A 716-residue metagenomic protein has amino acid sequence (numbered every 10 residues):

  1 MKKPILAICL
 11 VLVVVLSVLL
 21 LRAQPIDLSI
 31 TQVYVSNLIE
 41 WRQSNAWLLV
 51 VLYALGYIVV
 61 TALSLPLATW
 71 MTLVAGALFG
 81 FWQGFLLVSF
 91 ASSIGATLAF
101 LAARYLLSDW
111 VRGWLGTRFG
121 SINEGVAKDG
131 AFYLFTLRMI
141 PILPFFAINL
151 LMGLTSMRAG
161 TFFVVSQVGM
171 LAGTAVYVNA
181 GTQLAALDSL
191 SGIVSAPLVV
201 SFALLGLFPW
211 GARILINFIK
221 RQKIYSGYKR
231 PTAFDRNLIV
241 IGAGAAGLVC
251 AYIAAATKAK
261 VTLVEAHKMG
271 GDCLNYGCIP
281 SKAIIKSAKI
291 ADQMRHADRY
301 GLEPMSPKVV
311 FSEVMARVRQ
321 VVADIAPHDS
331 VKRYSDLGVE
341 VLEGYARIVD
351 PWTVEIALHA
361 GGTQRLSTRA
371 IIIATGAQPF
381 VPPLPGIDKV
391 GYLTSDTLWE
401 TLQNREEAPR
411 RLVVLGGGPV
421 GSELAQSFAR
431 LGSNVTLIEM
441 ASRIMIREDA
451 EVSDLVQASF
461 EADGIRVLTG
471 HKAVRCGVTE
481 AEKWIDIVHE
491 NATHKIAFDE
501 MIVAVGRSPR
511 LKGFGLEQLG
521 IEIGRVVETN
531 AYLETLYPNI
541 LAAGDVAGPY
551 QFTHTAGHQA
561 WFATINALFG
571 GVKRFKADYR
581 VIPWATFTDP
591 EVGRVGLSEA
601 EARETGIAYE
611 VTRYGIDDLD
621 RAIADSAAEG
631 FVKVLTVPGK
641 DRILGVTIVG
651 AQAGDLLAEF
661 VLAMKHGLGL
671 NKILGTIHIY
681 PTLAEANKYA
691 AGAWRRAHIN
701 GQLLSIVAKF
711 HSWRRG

Functional and structural regions predicted by a protein language model:
K2-A7, L16-G56, S89, S93-N149 (+4 more regions): Membrane-interfacial helix-loop-helix
R236-L263, G421-R430: N-terminal Rossmann-like FAD-binding beta1-loop-alpha1 element of flavoenzymes
I241-A243, A255-H267, I279, A283-S287 (+3 more regions): Flexible, glycine-rich terminal cap/loop adjacent to redox cofactors in electron-transfer oxidoreductases
C278, T375-N434, I438, E517-L536: Glycine-rich dinucleotide-binding loop and its adjacent helix/turn
S281-R319, K576-A577: Glycine-rich active-site loop/strand segments that organize a redox cofactor
P304-M305, A323, E340-E343, R347-G361 (+5 more regions): A Rossmann-like FAD-binding core segment of flavoenzymes
Q320-P327, V331, E400, A408-V413 (+3 more regions): Rossmann-like dinucleotide-binding cores of NAD(P)H-dependent redox enzymes
D388-E406, K495-K573, A658-E659: FAD-site-proximal beta/loop scaffold in flavoenzymes
